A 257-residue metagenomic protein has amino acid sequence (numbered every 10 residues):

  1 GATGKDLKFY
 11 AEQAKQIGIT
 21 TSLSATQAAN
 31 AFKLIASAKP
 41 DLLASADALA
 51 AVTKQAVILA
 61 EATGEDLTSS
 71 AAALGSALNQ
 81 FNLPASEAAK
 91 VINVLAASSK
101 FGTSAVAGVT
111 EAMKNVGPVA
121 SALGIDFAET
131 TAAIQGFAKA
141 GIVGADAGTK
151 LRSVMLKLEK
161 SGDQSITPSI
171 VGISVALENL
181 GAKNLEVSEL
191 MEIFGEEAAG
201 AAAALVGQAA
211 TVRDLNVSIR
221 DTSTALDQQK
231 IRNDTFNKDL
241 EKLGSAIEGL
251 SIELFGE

Functional and structural regions predicted by a protein language model:
G1-N93, A97-T110, A120-A128, A140-G148 (+6 more regions): A short, structural motif
A48-A51, V212, I219, L226: Long, compositionally biased
G102, A201, L215, T222 (+2 more regions): Glycine-rich, flexible loop/turn motifs
M113: Glycine/charged-rich beta-loop-alpha catalytic/anionic-binding loops adjacent to active sites
E129-D214, I247: Extended alpha-helical or coil "stalk/linker/tether" regions that are enriched in polar/charged and small residues
N216, R220-L226, K230, N237 (+1 more regions): Core catalytic ATP-binding domain of two-component histidine kinases
